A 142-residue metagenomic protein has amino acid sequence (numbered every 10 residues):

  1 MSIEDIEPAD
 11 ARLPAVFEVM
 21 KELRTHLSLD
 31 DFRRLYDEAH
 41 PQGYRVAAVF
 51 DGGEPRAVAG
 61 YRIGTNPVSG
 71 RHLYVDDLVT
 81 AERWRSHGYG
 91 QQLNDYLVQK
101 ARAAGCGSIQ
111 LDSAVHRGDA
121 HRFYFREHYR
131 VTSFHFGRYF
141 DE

Functional and structural regions predicted by a protein language model:
M1-G70, N94-D95, Y139-D141: Acetyl-CoA-dependent GNAT
R24, A81, A114: Residue-level recognition of the GNAT/N-acetyltransferase active site
R45, G107, R130: Short acidic/polar active-site loop segments enriched in Thr and Asp
G60, Y74, V79, Q110 (+1 more regions): Conserved beta-strand segments that form the floor/walls of ligand-binding pockets within enzyme and binding domains
G64-V75, R85, T132: A conserved beta-turn-beta hairpin within the catalytic core of GNAT-like acetyltransferases that forms part
T80, S86-Q99, R126: Conserved acetyl-CoA-binding loop-helix of GNAT-fold acetyltransferases
Q91, V115-F134, R138-F140: Conserved active-site alpha-helix within GNAT-family acetyltransferase domains
A101-S113: Conserved GNAT acetyl-CoA-binding A-motif
